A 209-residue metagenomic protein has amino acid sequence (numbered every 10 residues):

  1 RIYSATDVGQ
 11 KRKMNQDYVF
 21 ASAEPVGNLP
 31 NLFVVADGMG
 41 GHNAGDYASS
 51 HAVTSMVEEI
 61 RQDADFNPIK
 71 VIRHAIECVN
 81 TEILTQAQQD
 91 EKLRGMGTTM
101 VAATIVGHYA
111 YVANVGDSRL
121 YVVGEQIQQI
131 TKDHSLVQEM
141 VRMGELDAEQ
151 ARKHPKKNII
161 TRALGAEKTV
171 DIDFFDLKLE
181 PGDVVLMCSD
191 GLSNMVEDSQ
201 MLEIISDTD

Functional and structural regions predicted by a protein language model:
R1-D209: PP2C/PPM-type serine/threonine phosphatase catalytic domain
